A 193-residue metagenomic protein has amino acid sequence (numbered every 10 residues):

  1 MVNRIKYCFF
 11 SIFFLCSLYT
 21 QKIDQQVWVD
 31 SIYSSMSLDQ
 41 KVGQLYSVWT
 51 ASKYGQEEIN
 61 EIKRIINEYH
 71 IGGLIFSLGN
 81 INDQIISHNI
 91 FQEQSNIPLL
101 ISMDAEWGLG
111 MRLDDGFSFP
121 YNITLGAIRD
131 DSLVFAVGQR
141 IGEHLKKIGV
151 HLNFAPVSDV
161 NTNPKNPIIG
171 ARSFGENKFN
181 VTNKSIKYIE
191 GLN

Functional and structural regions predicted by a protein language model:
M1-K22: Bacterial Sec-dependent N-terminal signal peptides
N3, S31-S34, N60, S132: Polar/charged alpha-helical tracts
I5-C8, M36-L38, E61-N67: Short, flexible, solvent-exposed loop/turn segments with mixed acidic/basic and small polar residues
I12, D39-Q40, E93, F117: A generic structural signal for short, solvent-exposed coil/turn residues that cap or connect secondary-structure
I23-S52: Mature N-terminal segment immediately following signal peptide/propeptide cleavage in secreted/periplasmic
A51-K184: Enzymes and membrane/adaptor proteins characterized by extended Gly/Ser/Thr/Asp/Glu-rich, aromatic-dotted
G191-N193: Phosphate/pyrophosphate-binding betaalpha-module
